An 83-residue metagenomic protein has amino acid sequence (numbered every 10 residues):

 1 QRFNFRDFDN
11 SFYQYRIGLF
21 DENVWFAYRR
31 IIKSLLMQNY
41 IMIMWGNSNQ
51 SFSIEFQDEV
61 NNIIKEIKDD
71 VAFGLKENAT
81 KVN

Functional and structural regions predicted by a protein language model:
Q1-N83: Amphipathic alpha-helical "stem/stalk" segments
